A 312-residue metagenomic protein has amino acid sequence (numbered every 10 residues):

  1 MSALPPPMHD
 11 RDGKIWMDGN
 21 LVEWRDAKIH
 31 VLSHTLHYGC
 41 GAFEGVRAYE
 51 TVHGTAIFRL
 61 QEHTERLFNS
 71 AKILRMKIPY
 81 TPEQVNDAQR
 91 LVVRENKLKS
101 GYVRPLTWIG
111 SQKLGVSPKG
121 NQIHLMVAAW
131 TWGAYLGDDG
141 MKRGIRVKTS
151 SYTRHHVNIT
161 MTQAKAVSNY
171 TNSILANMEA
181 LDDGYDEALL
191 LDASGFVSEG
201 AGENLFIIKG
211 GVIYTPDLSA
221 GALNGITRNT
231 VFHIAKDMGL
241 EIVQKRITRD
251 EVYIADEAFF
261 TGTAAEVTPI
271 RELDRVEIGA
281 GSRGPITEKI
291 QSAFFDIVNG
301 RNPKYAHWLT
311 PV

Functional and structural regions predicted by a protein language model:
M1-Y80, V85-L91, L114-V312: Helix-start/capping segments and mature chain N-termini
R94-G101, L240: Short secondary-structure junctions
W108-K113: Short, internal active-site loops enriched in acidic
